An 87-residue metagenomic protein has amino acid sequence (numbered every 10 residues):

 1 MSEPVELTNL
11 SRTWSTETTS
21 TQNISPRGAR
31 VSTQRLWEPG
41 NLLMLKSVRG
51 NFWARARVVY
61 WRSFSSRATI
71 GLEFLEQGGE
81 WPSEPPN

Functional and structural regions predicted by a protein language model:
M1-N87: Structured alpha-helical
